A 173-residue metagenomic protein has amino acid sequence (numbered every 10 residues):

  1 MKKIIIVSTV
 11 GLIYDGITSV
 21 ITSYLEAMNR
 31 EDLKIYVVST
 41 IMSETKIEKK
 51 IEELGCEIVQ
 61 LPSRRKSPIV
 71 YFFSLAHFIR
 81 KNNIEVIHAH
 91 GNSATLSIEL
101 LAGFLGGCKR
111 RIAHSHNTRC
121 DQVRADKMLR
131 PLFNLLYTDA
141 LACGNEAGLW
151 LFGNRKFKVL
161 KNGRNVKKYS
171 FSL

Functional and structural regions predicted by a protein language model:
M1-L173: Membrane-interface segments of envelope glycosyltransferases acting on lipid-linked substrates or membrane lipids
